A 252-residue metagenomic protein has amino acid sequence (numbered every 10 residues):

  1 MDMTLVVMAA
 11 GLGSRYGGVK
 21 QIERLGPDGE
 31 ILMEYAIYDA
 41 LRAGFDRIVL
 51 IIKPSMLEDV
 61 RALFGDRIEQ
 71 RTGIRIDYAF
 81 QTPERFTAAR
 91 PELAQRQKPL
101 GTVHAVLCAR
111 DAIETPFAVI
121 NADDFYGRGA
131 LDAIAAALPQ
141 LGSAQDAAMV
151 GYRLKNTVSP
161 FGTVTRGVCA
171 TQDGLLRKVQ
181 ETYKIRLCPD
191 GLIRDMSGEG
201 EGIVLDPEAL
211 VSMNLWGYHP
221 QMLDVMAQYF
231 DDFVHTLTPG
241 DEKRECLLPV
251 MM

Functional and structural regions predicted by a protein language model:
M1-G13, P27-V119, Y126-G127, L131 (+1 more regions): Conserved N-terminal catalytic core of the sugar/cofactor nucleotidyltransferase
G11, S55, K155, P220-Q221: Alpha-helix/helix-capping structural signal
G18-V19: Conserved catalytic-core motifs of eukaryotic protein kinase domains, centered on the activation segment
D39, C108-A112, A133, A137 (+3 more regions): Alpha-helical scaffold segments in soluble metabolic enzymes
I120-D123, Y152: Active-site flanking residues adjacent to catalytic metal/cofactor-binding acidic residues
R128-W216, P220: Conserved core of the sugar-phosphate nucleotidyltransferase
A227-M252: A C-terminal functional module that forms or caps the active site or interfaces directly with catalytic machinery
